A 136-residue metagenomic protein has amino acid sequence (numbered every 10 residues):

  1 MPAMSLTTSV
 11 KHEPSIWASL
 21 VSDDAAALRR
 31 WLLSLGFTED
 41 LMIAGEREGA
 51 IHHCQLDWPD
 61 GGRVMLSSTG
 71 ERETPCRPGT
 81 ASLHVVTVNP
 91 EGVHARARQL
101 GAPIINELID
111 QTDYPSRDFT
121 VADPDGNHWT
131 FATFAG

Functional and structural regions predicted by a protein language model:
P2-S19, R29-R30, L35-V88, G92-A122 (+1 more regions): Vicinal oxygen chelate
L20-D24: Short, surface-exposed ligand-recognition loops at beta-strand->loop->(often short) alpha-helix junctions that present
D125: Conserved ATPase active-site switch/coordination loops adjacent to the nucleotide-binding site
